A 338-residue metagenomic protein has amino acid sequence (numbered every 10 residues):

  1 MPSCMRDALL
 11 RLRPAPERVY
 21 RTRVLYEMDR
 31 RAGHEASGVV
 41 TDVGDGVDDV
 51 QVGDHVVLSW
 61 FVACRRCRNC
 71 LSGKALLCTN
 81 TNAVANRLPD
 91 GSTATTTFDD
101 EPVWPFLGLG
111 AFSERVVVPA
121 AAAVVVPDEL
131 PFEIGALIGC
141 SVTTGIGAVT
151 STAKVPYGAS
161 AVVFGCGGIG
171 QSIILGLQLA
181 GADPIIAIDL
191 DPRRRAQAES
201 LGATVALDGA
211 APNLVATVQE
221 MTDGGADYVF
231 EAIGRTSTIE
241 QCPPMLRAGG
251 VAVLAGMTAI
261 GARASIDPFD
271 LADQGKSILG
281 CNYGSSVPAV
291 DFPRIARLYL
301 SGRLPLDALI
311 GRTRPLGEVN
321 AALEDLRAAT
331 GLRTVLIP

Functional and structural regions predicted by a protein language model:
M1-C4, Y20-L71, L76, V84 (+1 more regions): Glycine-rich beta-strand-centered segment in the early N-terminal region that forms part of a ligand/cofactor-binding
A8-R18, W60-A121: Cysteine-cluster motifs in flexible loop/terminal segments that predominantly coordinate metals
S37-V39, P184, S277: Residues located in well-ordered beta-strands
G53, G158, A203, G225-A226 (+2 more regions): Local beta-strand N-terminus motif with an aromatic residue
V56, E114, A121-A123, P127-P212 (+1 more regions): Mid-domain Rossmann-like dinucleotide-binding core that forms the NAD(H)/NADP(H) cofactor-binding site
A153-Y157, I169, L179-A180, L190-P192 (+1 more regions): Glycine-rich cofactor phosphate-binding loops and adjacent beta1-alpha1 units of small-molecule cofactor enzyme domains
E240-P244, A289-P338: C-terminal hydrophobic helical "lid"/dimerization subdomain of Rossmann-like NAD(P)H-dependent oxidoreductases
G250-V253, S265-A308: Rossmann-fold dehydrogenase core element
